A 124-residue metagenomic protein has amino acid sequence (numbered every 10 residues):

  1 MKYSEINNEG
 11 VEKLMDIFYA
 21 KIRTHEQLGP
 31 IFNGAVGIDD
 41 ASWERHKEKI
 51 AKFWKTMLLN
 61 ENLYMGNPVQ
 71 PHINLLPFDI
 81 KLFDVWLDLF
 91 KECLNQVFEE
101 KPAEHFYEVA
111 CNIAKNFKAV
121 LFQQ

Functional and structural regions predicted by a protein language model:
M1-Q124: Core of compact, soluble alpha-helical bundle domains
